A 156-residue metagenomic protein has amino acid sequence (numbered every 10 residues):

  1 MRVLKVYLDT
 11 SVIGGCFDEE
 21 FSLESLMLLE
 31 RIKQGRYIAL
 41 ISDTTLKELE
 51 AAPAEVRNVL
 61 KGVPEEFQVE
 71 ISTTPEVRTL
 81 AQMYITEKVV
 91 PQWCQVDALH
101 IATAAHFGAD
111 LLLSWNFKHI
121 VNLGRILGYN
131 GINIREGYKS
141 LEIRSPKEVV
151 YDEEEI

Functional and structural regions predicted by a protein language model:
M1-I41, K47-G62, Q68, T86-Q92 (+2 more regions): Short, well-structured N-terminal submotif of metal-dependent ribonuclease cores
Y7, L40-S42, L112-S114, S145: A structural signal for short, well-ordered beta-strand segments and their strand-loop junctions that often border
L40, E70-S72, E142-R144: General small-molecule cofactor/ligand-binding pocket signal
V69-G128, V150, E155: Active-site neighborhoods of divalent-metal-dependent phosphate/nucleic-acid chemistry enzymes
V121-E142: C-terminal end-helix/capping segment
G137-I156: Short, C-terminally biased terminal segments at protein or domain edges
